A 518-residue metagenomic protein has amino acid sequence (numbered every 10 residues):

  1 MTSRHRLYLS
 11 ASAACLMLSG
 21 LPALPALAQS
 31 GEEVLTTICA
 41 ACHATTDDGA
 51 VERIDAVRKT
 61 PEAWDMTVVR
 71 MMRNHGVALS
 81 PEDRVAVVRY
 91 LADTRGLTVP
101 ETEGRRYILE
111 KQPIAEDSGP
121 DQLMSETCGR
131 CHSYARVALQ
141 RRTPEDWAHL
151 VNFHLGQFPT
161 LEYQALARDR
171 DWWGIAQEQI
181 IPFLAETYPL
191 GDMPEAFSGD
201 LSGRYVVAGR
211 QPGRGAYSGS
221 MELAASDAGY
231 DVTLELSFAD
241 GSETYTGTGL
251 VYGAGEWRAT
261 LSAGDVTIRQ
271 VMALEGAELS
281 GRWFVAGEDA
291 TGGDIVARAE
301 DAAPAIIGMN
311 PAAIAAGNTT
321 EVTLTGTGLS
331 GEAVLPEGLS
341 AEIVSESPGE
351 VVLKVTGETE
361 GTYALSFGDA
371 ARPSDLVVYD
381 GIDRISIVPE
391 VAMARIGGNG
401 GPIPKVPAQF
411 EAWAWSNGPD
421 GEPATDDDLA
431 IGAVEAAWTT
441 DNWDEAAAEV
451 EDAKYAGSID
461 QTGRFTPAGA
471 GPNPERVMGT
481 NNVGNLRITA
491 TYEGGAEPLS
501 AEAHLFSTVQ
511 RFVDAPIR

Functional and structural regions predicted by a protein language model:
T36-T46, V87, M124-R136, I180: The canonical Cys-X-X-Cys-His
T46-H75, D121, S133-F158: Gly/Gly-Pro-rich "capping" loops immediately C-terminal to redox-active cysteine motifs in periplasmic/lumenal
V77-R106, F158-D200: C-terminal capping alpha-helices of c-type cytochrome domains
H132, G191, G199-G293: Central antiparallel beta-sheet cores of small beta-barrel/beta-sandwich binding domains
W147, P336-G349, A430-I431, T439-A470: Low-complexity "stalk/linker" and mucin-like segments enriched in Ser/Thr/Pro/Ala/Gly
R269, L274-G308, A370-R372, A503-F512: Edge beta-strand at a domain terminus
E300-G331, A371-A424: Beta-strand/beta-sandwich contexts
A316-A370, V434, R464, A468-A470: Immunoglobulin-like IPT/TIG beta-sandwich domains and homologous Ig-like subdomains
